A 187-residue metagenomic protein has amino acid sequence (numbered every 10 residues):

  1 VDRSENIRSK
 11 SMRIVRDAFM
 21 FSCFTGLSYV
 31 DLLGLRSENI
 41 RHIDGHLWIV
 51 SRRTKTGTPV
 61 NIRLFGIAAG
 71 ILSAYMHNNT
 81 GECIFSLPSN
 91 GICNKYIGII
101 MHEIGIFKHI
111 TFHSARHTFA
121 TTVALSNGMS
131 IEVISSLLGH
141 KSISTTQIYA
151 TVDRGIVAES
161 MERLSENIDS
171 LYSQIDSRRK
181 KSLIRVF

Functional and structural regions predicted by a protein language model:
V1, T25, G34-I71: Conserved tyrosine-mediated DNA breakage-rejoining catalytic core shared by Y-recombinases
V1-Y29, N78: Basic, Lys/Arg- and aromatic-enriched nucleic-acid-binding interface segment
N6-S11, S51-N61, E82-S89, F107-S114: Short, contiguous acidic/charged loop-to-helix segments that flank catalytic cores in large enzymes
R13-R16, P88-G91, F107-N127, H140: Short basic/aromatic active-site micro-motif
M20, F24, V30-D31, I99 (+2 more regions): C-terminal catalytic core of tyrosine-transesterase DNA break-rejoin enzymes
R53-G57, N90, L138-R163: Catalytic-site neighborhood detector that most strongly recognizes the C-terminal catalytic loop/helix of tyrosine
T54-S73, N79-I99: C-terminal catalytic core of Y-nucleophile DNA break-rejoin enzymes
L164-F187: C-terminal secondary-structure termini that scaffold catalytic or DNA-interacting sites
